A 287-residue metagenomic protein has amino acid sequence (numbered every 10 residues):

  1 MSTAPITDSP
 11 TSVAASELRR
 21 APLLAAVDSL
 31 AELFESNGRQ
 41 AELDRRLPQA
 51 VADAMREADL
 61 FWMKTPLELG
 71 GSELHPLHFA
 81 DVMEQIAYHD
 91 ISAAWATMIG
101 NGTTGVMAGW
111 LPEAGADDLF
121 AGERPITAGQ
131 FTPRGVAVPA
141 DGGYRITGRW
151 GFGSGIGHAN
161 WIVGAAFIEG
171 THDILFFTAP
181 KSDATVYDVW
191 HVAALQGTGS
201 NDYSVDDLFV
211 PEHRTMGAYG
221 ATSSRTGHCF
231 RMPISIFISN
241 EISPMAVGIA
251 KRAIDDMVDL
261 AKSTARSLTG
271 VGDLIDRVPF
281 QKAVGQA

Functional and structural regions predicted by a protein language model:
S2-T65, G71-D81, P244-A287: Alpha-helical interface subdomain recognition
L47-E57, W62-A159: Glycine-rich flavin
P125-T127, V192-Q196: Short Gly/Pro-enriched turn/cap motifs at secondary-structure boundaries
I126, P133-G135, G142-Y144, N160-G164 (+3 more regions): Generic beta-strand structural signal
R134-V136, D188-A194, D202: Short Gly/Thr-rich strand-loop-strand
Y144, W150-G153, G164-I168, L208 (+2 more regions): Helix-rich catalytic cores of soluble enzyme domains
R149-A184, D188-V189: DPxDG-like acidic metal-binding loop motif
A193-A194, S200-A287: Glycine-rich beta->alpha junctions and the first turn(s) of the following alpha-helix
